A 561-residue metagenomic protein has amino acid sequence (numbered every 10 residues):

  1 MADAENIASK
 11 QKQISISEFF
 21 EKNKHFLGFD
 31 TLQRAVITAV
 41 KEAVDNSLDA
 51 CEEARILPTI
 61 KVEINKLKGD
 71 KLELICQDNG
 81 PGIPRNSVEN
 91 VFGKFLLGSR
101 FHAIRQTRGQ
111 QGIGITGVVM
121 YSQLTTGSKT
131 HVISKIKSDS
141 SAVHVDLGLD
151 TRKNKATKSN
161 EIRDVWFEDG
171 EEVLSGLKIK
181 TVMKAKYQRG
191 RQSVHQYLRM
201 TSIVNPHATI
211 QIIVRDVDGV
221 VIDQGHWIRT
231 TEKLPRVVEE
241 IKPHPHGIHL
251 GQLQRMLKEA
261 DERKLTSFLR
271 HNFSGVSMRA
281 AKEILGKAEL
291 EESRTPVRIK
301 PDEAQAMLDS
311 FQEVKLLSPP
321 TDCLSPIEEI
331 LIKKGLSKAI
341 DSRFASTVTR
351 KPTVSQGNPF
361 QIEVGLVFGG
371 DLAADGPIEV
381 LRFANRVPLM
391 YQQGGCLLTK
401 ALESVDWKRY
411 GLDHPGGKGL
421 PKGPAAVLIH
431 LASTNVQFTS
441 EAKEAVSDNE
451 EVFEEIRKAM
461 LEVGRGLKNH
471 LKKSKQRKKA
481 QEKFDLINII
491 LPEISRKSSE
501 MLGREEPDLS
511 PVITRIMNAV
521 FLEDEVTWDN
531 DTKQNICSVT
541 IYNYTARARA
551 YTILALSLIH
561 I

Functional and structural regions predicted by a protein language model:
D3-I7, E73, R85, G98-I248 (+3 more regions): GHKL-type ATPase core
Q33-P58, T116-V119: Conserved ATP-binding N-box helix of the HATPase_c
T59-G69: Short beta-strand/loop element within the Bergerat-fold HATPase_c
G69-I75: Short, highly conserved beta-strand within the GHKL-type HATPase_c fold
D78: Acidic ATP/Mg2+-coordinating residue in the GHKL
R152, K158-N160, K186-H207, V217-R255 (+6 more regions): Charged regulatory segments coupled to nucleotide-binding catalytic modules in large multidomain enzymes
D531-R547: Short beta-strand elements of extracellular/lumenal beta-sandwich folds
I559-I561: Conserved small/polar residues in nucleotide/adenosyl-binding loops
